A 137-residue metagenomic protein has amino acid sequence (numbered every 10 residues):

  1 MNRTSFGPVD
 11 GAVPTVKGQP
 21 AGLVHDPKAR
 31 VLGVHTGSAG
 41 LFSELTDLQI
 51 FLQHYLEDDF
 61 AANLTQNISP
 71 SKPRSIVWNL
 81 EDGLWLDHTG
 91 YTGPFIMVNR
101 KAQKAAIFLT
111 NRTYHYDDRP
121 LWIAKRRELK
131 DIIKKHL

Functional and structural regions predicted by a protein language model:
M1-L84: Short, surface-exposed loop or secondary-structure junction motifs that flank catalytic or metal-binding residues
T36-A39, Q103, D118-W122: Short active-site loop at a secondary-structure junction that contains or immediately precedes the catalytic residue(s)
A39, T92-A105: Short, surface-exposed beta-strand/loop micro-motifs that present aromatic residues
L48, T92, R112-Y114: Solvent-exposed loop/turn segments at secondary-structure junctions within structured extracellular/periplasmic domains
I50-H54, F108, D131-K135: Residue-level signal for well-ordered alpha-helical scaffold segments within enzymatic catalytic domains
F60-K72, H115-L137: Short, gly/Ser/Thr-rich active-site loops of penicillin-recognizing serine hydrolases
D87-G90: Short loop/turn motifs at secondary-structure junctions and domain boundaries
Q103-Y116: Short, well-ordered beta-strand elements
